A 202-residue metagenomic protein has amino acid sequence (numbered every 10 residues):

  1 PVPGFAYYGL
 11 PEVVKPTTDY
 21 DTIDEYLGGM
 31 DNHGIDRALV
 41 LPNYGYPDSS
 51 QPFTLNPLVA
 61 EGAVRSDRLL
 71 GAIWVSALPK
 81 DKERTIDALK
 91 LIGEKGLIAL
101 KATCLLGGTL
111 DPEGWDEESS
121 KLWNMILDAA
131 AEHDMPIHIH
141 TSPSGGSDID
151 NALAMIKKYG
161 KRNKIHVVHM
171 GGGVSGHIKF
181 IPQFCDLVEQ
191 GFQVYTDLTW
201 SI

Functional and structural regions predicted by a protein language model:
P1-P42, P47-S50, P57: An N-terminally biased module of ancient metal coordination in phosphate/nucleic-acid-related enzymes
D21-Y26, F53-A60, E83-A88, I149-M155 (+1 more regions): Alpha-helical scaffolding within the catalytic cores of extracellular/periplasmic polymer-degrading hydrolases
M30, V64, I92, K157-G160 (+1 more regions): Structural motif
R37, Y46-I137, Q190, Y195-W200: Active-site gating/metal-coordination segments in enzymes
L41, T103, V168: Conserved residues at the C-terminal ends of beta-strands
N43, L105, P143: Residue-level "edge-of-site" marker
G114-I202: Catalytic pocket-lining loop regions of alpha/beta-barrel enzymes, especially the amidohydrolase/enolase/GH5 lineages
